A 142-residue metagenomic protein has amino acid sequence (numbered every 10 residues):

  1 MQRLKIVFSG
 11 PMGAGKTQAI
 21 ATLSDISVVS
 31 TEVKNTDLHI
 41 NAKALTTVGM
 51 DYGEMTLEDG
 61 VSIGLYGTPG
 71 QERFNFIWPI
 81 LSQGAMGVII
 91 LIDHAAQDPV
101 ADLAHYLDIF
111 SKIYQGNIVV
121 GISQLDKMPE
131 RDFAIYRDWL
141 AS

Functional and structural regions predicted by a protein language model:
M1-L45, G53-G64: Conserved G1/Walker A P-loop phosphate-binding module
R3, G84-G87, Y114-I118: Short glycine-/polar-rich loops that comprise or flank the Walker A/P-loop and associated switch/sensor motifs
I6, K43, T56-G60, L65 (+5 more regions): Extended interaction regions within the primary functional domain
K16, S27-V28, R73, P99 (+1 more regions): Conserved protein kinase catalytic core
T36, T47-V48, D138-W139: Short alpha-helix boundary/capping motifs
G49-M50, D59-I89, D93-I109: Switch II of P-loop NTPase G domains
I92-S142: Conserved C-terminal guanine-recognition region of P-loop GTPase G domains, centered on the G4
